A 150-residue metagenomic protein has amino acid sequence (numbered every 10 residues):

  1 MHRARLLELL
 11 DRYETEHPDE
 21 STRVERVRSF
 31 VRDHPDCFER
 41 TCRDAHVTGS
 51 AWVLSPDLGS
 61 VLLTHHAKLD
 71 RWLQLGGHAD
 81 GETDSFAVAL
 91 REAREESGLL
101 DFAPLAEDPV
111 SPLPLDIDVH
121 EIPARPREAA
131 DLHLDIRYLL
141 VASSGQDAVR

Functional and structural regions predicted by a protein language model:
R3-E14: Generic N-terminal amphipathic, Lys/Arg-enriched alpha-helix
E8, S29, R91: Replace "anionic and nucleotidyl ligands
R12-S50: Acidic, metal-coordinating catalytic segment for phosphate/diphosphate chemistry, firing primarily on the Nudix
H34, R43, L75, L113 (+1 more regions): Glycine-rich, flexible loop/turn motifs
E39, G77, P126: Conserved aromatic-histidine-acidic binding/catalytic patches
E39-Q74: N-terminal strand-loop-strand
S60-R94: Aromatic- and glycine-enriched beta-alpha-beta binding-site module
D80-R150: Unchanged
